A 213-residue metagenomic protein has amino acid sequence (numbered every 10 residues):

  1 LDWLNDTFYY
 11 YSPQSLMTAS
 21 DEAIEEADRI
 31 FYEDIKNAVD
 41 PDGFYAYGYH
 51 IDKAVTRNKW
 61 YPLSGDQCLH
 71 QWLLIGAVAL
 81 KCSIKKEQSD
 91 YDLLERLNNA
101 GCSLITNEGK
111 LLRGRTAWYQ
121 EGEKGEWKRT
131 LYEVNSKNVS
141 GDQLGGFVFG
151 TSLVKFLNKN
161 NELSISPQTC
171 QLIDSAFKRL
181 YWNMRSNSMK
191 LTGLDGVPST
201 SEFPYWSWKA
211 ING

Functional and structural regions predicted by a protein language model:
L1-E33, N160-N161: Terminal, non-catalytic domain-edge segments
F8-Y11, S15, G76, L180 (+2 more regions): Short, flexible helical or helix-coil boundary motifs
T18-V78: N-terminal regions that are enriched for targeting/export leaders and immediately downstream pro/stem segments
P41-T56, L63-S64, S89-W206: Extended ligand-binding groove/face enriched in aromatic
L69, L73, A79-S83, Q88-S89 (+1 more regions): Extreme N-terminal leader/anchor segments
H70-L73, A77, Q143-G146, G150 (+1 more regions): Amphipathic, well-ordered alpha-helical segments in soluble domains
G76-I84, F149-F156: Short glycine/serine- and small hydrophobic-enriched flexible loop segments
Y205-G213: Eukaryote-biased recognition of C-terminal alpha-helical segments
